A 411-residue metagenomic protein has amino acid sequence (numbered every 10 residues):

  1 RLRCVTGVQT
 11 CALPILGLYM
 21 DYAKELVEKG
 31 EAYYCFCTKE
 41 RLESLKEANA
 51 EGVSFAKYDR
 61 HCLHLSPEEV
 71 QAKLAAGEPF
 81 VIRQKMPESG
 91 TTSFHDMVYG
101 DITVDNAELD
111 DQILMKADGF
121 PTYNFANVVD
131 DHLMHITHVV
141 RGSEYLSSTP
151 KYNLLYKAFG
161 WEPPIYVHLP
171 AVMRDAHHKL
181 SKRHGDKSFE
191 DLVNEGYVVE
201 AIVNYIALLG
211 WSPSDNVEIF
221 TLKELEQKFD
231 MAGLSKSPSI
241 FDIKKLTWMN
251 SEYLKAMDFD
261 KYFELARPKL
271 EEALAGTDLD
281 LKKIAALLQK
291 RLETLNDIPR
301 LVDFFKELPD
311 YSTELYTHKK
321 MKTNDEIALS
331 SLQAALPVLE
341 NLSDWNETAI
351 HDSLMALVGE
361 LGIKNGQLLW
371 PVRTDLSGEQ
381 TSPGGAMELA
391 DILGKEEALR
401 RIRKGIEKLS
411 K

Functional and structural regions predicted by a protein language model:
L2-C11: Single conserved hydrophobic/aromatic residue that forms the stacking wall/gate of nucleotide- or nucleobase-binding
V5, Y19, S148, V198 (+1 more regions): Hydrophobic (often cysteine-bearing) scaffold residues that line and stabilize catalytic clefts of nucleotide/cofactor
A12-L18, A171-A176: Short, conserved secondary-structure transition motifs
P14-G17, D21-E43, A50, H64 (+5 more regions): Basic, alpha-helical terminal appendages of large translation-related enzymes
E25-E28, A32-H168, R174-L180, S188 (+1 more regions): Active-site cores that bind ATP or allylic diphosphates and position pyrophosphate for catalysis
F159-T313, M321-K322, S377-K411: Catalytic adenosine-cofactor/nucleotide-binding cores of aminoacyl-tRNA synthetases and other
